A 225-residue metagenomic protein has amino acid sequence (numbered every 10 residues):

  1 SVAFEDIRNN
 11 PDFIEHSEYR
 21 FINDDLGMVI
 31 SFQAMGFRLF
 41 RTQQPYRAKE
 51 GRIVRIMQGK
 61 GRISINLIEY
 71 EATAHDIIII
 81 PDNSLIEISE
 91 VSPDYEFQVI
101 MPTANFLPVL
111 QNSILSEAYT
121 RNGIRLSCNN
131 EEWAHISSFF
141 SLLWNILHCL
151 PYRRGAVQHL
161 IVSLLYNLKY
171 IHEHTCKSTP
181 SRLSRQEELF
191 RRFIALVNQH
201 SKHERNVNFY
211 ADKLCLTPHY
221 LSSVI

Functional and structural regions predicted by a protein language model:
S1-G61, Y70: Generic protein-terminus/edge-of-domain signal
F13-D24, S89-N145, H174: A hydrophobic/aromatic-rich effector-binding and dimerization subdomain of bacterial HTH-type transcriptional regulators
L67-D82: Short acidic-glycine-tyrosine-enriched beta hairpin
H75, L221-S222: Short hydrophobic/aromatic patch on the recognition helix
I78, D82-I88, L107: Histidine-centered metal-chelating micro-motifs
S127, L150-G155, L168-A195, Q199-L214: Short, Lys/Arg-enriched, Trp-marked, Pro/Gly-tolerant hinge/linker segments that flank
I225: DNA major-groove recognition helix of helix-turn-helix
